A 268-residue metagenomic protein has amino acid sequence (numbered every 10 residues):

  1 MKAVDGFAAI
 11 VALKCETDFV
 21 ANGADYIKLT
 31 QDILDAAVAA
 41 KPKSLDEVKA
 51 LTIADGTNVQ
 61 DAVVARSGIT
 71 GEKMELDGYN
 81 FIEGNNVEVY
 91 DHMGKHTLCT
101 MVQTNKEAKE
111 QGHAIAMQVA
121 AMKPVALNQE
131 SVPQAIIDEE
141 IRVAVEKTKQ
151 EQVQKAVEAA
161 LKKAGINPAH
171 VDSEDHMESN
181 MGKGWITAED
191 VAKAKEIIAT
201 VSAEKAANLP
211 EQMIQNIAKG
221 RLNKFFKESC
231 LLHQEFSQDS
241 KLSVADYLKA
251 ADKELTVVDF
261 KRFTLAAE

Functional and structural regions predicted by a protein language model:
M1-E268: N-terminal assembly/interaction segments in proteins that build large macromolecular machines
